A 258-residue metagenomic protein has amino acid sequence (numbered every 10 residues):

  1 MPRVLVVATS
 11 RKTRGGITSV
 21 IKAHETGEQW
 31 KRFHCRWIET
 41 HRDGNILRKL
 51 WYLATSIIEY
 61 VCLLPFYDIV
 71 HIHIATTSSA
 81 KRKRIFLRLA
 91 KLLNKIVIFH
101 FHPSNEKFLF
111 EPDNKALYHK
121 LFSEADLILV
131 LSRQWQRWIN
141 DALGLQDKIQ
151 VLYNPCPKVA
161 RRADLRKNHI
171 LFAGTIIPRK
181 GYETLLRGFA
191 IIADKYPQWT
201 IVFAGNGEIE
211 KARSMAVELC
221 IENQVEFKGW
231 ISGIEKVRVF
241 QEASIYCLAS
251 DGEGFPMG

Functional and structural regions predicted by a protein language model:
L5-V6, R162-A193, I201-A204: Conserved donor-binding/catalytic core segment of Leloir-type glycosyltransferases
E39-R42, A173, T200-R213, G229: Glycosyltransferase donor-sugar binding loop
H71, Y246-C247: A short hydrophobic beta-strand element within the catalytic core of glycosyltransferases that build diverse glycans
A75-S79, K95-P112, L127: A short, histidine- and acid-enriched strand-loop-helix "catalytic/donor-clamping" loop that lines the nucleotide-sugar
H119-A160: Donor nucleotide-sugar binding/catalytic pocket of nucleotide-sugar-dependent glycosyltransferases
R213-I231: Nucleotide-activated donor-binding/catalytic signature segment of Leloir-type glycosyltransferases, i.e., the conserved
W230-I231, R238-A243: Short alpha-helical donor nucleotide-sugar binding micro-motif in glycosyltransferases
D251: Aromatic "clamp/platform" in nucleotide-sugar-dependent glycosyltransferases that forms part of the donor/acceptor
